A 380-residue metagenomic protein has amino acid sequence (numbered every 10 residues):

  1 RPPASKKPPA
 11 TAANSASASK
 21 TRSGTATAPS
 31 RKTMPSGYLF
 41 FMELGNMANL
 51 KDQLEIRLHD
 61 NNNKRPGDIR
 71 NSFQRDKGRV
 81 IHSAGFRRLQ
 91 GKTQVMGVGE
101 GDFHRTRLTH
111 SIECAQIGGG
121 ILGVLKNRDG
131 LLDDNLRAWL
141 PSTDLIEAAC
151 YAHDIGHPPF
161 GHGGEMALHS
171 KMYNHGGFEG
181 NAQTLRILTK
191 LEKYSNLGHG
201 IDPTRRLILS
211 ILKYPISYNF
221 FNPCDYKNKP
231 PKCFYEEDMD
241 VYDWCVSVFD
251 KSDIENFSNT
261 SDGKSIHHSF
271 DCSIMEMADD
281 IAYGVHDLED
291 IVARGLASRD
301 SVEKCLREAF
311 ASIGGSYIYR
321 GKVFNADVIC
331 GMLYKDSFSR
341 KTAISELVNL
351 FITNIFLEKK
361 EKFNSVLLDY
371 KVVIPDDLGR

Functional and structural regions predicted by a protein language model:
P2-K20, A26-P29, P35: Short amphipathic, helix-prone segments within low-complexity/disordered or flexible regions
F41-I69, I81-K92, I112, Q116-A148 (+2 more regions): Sequence-structural signature of the catalytic-core scaffold of metal-dependent phosphohydrolases that act on
K92-D102: A short small-residue
R105-T109: Low-complexity, highly charged intrinsically disordered N-terminal segments that act as targeting/localization
I155: Basic, low-complexity intrinsically disordered segments
S316-R380: C-terminal subdomains that position terminal phosphate/3'-OH groups for nucleotidyl transfer/ligation, primarily on
